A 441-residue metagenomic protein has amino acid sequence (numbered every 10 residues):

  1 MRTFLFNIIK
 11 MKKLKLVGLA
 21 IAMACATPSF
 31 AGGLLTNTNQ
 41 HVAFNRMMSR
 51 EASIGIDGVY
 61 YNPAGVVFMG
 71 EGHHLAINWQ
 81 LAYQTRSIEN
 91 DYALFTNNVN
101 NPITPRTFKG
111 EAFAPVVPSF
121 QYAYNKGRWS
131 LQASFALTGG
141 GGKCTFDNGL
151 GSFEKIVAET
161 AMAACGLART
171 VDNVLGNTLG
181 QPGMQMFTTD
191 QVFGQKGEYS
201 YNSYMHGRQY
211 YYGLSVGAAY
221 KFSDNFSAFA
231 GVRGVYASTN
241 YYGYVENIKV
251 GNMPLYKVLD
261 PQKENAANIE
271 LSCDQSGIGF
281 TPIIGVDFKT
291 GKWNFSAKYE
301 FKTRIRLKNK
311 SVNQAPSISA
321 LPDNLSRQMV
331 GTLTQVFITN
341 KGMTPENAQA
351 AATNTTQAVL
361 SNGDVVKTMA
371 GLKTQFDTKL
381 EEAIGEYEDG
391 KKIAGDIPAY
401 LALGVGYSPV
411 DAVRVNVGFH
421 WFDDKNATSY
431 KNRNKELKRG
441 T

Functional and structural regions predicted by a protein language model:
G18, T27-F146, S152-T160, A164-C165: N-terminal, post-signal peptide beta-strand-biased segments of exported outer-membrane/organellar beta-barrel and other
D57, F113-P118, Y210-L214, S276-P282 (+3 more regions): Residues that define the transmembrane beta-barrel architecture of outer-membrane proteins
D57, P63-V67, S119-N125, A219-K221 (+5 more regions): Transmembrane beta-barrel domains of outer membrane proteins
G70, K126-W129, S223-N225, T290-W293 (+2 more regions): Outer-membrane beta-barrel channels and translocator barrels
L75-Y83, A133-L137, A230-G234, A297-F301 (+1 more regions): Transmembrane beta-barrel strands of outer-membrane/channel proteins
Y83-E89, G139-T145, Y236-Y242, N294-S296 (+3 more regions): Gram-negative outer-membrane beta-barrel proteins
A93-I103, G149-Y201, S238-S272, L307-D389 (+1 more regions): Solvent-exposed loop segments that connect transmembrane elements
I384-T441: Long, well-ordered mid-to-C-terminal structural blocks that present hydrophobic/aromatic surfaces
